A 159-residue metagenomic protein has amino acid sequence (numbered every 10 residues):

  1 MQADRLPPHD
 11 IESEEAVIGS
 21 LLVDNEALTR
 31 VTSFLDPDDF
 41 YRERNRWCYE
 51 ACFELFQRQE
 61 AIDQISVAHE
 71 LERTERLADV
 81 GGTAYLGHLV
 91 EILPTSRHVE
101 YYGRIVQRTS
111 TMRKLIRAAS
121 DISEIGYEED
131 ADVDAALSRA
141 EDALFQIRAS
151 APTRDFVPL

Functional and structural regions predicted by a protein language model:
M1-S110: Noncatalytic partner-interaction/assembly domains of nucleic-acid and motor enzyme complexes, especially the accessory
L22, R154-L159: The Walker A/P-loop phosphate-binding site
P37, T83-F156: Extended, charged alpha-helical coiled-coil/arm scaffolds that mediate oligomerization and mechanical coupling in large
